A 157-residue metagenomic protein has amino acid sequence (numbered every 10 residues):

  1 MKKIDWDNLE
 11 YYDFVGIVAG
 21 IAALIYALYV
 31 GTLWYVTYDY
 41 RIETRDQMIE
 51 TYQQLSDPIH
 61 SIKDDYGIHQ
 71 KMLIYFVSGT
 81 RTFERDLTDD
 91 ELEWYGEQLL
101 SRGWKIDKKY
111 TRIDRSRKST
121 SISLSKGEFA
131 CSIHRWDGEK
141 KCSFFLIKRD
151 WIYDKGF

Functional and structural regions predicted by a protein language model:
K2-F157: An acidic-aromatic pocket/loop used at catalytic or ligand-binding sites
